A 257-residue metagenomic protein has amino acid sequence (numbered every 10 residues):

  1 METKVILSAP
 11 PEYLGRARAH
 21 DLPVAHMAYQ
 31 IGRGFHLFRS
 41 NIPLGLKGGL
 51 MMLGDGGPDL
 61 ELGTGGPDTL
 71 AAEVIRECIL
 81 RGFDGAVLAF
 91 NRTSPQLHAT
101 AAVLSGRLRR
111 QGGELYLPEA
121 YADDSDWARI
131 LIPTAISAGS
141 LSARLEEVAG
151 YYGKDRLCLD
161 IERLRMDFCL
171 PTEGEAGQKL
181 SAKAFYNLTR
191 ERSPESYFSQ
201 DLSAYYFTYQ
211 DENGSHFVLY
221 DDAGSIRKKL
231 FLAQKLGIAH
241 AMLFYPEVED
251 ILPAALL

Functional and structural regions predicted by a protein language model:
M1-L141: Chitinase-like catalytic core of GlcNAc-active glycosidases
F38, A71-A72, L141-A143, K154-R156 (+3 more regions): A structural signal for the main folded, soluble domain(s) of proteins
C78-F83, L108-G112, V148-R156, K229-H240: A structural motif corresponding to the C-terminal end of an alpha-helix and its immediate exit/capping segment
L88, L159, A233: Conserved, mostly hydrophobic/aromatic
P95-Q96, D124-S125, M166-L170, E249-P253: Short catalytic/ligand-binding loop motif for oxyanion handling, primarily in non-cytosolic enzymes, centered on
L97-L115, S196-Y206, Q210, D250-L257: Short acidic, glycine/proline-enriched helix-loop-strand junctions
C158-K229: Glycan-binding loop/region signatures in secreted carbohydrate-active enzymes
K229-L257: Acidic/aromatic/glycine-rich contiguous surface patches that form carbohydrate-binding/processing clefts and analogous
